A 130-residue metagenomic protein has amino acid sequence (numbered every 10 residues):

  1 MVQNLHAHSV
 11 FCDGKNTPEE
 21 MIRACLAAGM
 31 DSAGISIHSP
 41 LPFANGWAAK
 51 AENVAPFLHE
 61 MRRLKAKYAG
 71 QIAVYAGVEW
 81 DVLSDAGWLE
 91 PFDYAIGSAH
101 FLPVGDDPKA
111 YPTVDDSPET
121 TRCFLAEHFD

Functional and structural regions predicted by a protein language model:
M1-V82: An N-terminally biased module of ancient metal coordination in phosphate/nucleic-acid-related enzymes
W47, E52-D130: Extended substrate/RNA-proximal surfaces in nucleic-acid metabolism proteins
